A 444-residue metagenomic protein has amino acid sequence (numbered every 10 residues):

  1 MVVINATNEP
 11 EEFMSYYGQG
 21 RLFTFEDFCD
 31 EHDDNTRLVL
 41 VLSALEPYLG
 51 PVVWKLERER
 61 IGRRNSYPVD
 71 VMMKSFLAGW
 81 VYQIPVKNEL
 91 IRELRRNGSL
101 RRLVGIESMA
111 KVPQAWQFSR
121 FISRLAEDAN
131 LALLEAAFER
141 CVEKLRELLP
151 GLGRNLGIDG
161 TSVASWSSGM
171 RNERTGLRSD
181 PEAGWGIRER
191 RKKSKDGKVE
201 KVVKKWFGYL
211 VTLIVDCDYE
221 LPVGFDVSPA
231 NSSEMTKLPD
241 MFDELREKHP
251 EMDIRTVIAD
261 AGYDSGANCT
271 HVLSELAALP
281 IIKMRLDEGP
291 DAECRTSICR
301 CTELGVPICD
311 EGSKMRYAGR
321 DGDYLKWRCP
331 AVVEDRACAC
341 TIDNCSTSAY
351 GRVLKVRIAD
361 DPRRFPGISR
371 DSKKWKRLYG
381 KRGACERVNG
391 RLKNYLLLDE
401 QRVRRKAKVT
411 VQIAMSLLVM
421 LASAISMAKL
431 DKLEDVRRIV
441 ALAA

Functional and structural regions predicted by a protein language model:
M1-V52, M427-A444: Charged, often Cys/His-bearing segments associated with DNA-binding zinc-finger transcription factors
H32-A78, Y82, Q117: Basic, short loop/linker segments at the boundary and entry of helix-turn-helix/winged-helix-like folds
I61-D70, K201-K204, G380, R402-I413: Structural motif
K87-G105, V142: DNA-recognition alpha helix
R92, S119-L276, K283-R285: Polybasic low-complexity intrinsically disordered regions
V104-R124: Major-groove recognition helix of helix-turn-helix-like DNA-binding domains
T270-G390: Helix-centered, glycine/charged polyanion-binding patches within enzymatic domains that contact phosphate-containing
K373-A444: Basic, amphipathic alpha-helical segments enriched in Lys/Arg and hydrophobic/aromatic residues
